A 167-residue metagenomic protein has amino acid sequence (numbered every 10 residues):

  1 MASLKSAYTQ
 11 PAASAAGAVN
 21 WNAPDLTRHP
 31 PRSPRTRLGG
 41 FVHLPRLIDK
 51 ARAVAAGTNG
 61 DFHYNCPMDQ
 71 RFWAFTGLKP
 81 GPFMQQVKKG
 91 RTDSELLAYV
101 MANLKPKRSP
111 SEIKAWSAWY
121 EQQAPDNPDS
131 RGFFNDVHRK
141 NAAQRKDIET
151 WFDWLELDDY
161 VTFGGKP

Functional and structural regions predicted by a protein language model:
A2-S14: Intrinsically disordered, low-structural-confidence terminal and linker regions
P11-N59, W119-P167: Polar/charged low-complexity regulatory segments
S33-T36, G40, D61, F72 (+2 more regions): Generic alpha-helical structural element
N59-V100: Amphipathic alpha-helical packing elements
Q70, P80-K88, K114, D153-Y160 (+1 more regions): Short alpha-helical interface patches
F83, V87-A142: Amphipathic protein-protein interaction modules
